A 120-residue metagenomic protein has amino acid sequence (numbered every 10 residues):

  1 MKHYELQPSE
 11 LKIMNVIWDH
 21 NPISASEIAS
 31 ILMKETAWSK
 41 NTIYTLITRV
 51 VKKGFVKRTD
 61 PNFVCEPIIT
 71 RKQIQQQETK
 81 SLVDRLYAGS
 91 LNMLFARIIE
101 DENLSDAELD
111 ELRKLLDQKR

Functional and structural regions predicted by a protein language model:
H3-S9, P61-K80: Short, cationic-aromatic polyanion-contact patches
L11-V16: Pre-recognition alpha-helix immediately N-terminal to the DNA-recognition helix within helix-turn-helix or winged-helix
I23-I31: Short acidic, hydrophobic short linear motifs in intrinsically disordered regions
S30-W38: Short helix-coil junctions and helix-kink-helix linkers
Y44-T48: Short, hydrophobic-biased segments on the C-terminal half of alpha helices that form "recognition helices"
V51-D60: A short, conserved structural fragment
R58, P67, D106: Short beta-strand "wing" residues that participate in macromolecule-binding interfaces
K80-R120: Amphipathic alpha-helical dimerization/coiled-coil segments that flank or bridge DNA-binding/regulatory modules
